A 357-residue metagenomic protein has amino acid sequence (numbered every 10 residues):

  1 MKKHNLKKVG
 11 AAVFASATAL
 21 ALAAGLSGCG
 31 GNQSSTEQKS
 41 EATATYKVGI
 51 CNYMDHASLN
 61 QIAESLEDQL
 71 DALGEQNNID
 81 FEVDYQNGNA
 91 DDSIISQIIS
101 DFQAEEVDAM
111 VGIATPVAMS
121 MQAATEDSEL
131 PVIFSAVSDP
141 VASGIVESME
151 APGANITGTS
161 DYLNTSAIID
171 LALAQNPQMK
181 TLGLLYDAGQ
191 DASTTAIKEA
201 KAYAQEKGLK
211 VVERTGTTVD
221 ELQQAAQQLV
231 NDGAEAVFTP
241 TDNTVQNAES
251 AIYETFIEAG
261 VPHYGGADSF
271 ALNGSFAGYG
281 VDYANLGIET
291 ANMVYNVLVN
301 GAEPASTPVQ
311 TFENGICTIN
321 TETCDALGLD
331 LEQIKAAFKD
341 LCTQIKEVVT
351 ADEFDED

Functional and structural regions predicted by a protein language model:
M1-K47, A72, Q76, D352-D357: Short, low-complexity disordered leader/linker segments with a strong preference for bacterial N-terminal type II
T43-L73, D84-S93, G189-S193, D242-N247: Extracytoplasmic "Venus flytrap"
V48, L66, T157-K207, E303 (+1 more regions): An alpha-beta-alpha
A72-I95, N155-I156, T181, Y203-V219: Short beta-strand elements in bilobed, periplasmic/extracellular small-molecule ligand-binding domains
D84-E147, D242-I257, V261-G266: Beta-alpha junction/loop-to-helix N-cap segments that form part of ligand/metal-binding clefts
D139-T181, V281-A302: Hydrophobic alpha-helical segments within soluble ligand-binding/sensing domains
D191-A267: Pocket-lining segment of extracytoplasmic ligand-binding domains
N296-D357: Hinge/cleft segment of the Venus flytrap/periplasmic-binding protein
